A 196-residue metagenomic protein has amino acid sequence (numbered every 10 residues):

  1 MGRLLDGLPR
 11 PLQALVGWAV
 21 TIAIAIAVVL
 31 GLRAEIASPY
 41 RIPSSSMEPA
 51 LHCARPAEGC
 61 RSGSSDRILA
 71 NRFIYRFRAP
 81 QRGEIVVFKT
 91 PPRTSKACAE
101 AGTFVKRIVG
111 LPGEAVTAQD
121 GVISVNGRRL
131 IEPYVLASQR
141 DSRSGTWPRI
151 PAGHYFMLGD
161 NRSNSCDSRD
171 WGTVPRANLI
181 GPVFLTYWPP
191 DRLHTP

Functional and structural regions predicted by a protein language model:
M1-P196: Soluble "head" domains of membrane/secretory-pathway proteins
